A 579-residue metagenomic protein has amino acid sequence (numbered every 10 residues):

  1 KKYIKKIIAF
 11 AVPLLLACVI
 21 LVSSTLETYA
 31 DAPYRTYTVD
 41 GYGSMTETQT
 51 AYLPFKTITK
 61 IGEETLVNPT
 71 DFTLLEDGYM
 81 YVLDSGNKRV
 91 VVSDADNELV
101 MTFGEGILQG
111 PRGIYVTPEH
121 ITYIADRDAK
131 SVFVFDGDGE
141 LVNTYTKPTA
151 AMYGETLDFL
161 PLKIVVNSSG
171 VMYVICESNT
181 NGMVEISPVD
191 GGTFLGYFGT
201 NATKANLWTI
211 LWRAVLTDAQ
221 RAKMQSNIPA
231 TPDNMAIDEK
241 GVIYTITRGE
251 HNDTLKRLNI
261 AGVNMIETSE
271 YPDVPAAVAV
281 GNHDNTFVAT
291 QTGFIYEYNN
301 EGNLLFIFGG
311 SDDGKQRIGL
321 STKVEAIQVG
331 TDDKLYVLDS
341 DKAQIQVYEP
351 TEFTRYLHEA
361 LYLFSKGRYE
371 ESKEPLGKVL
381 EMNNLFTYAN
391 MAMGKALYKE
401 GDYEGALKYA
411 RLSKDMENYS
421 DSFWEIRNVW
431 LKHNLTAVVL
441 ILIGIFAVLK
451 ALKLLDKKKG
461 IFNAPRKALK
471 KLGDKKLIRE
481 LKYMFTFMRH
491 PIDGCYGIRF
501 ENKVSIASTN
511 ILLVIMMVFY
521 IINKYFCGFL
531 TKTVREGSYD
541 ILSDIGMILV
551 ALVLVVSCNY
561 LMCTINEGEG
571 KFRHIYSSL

Functional and structural regions predicted by a protein language model:
Y29-N390: Eukaryotic scaffold repeat domains enriched in small/polar residues
Y362, A396, V429-W430: Residue-level signature for tetratricopeptide repeat
A389, S422-F423: TPR alpha-solenoid repeat register
Y398-S420: TPR/TPR-like (Sel1-like) alpha-helical repeat modules
L431-L455: Selective detector of the "anchor" transmembrane alpha-helix that sits immediately C-terminal
D456-N510: N-terminal juxtamembrane cytosolic/stromal segments of multi-pass membrane proteins
V504-K524: Hydrophobic alpha-helical transmembrane segments of multi-pass membrane transport/permease proteins
T531-L579: Alpha-helical transmembrane segments with an aromatic anchor "belt"
